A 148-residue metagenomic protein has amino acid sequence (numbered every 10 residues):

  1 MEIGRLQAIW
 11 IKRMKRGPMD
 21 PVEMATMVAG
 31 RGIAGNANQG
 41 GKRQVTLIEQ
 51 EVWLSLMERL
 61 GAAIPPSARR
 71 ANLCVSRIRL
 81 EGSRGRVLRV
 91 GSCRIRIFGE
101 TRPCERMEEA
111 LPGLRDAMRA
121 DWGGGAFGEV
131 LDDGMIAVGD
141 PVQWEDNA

Functional and structural regions predicted by a protein language model:
M1-A148: Metal-cofactor-dependent catalytic cores
